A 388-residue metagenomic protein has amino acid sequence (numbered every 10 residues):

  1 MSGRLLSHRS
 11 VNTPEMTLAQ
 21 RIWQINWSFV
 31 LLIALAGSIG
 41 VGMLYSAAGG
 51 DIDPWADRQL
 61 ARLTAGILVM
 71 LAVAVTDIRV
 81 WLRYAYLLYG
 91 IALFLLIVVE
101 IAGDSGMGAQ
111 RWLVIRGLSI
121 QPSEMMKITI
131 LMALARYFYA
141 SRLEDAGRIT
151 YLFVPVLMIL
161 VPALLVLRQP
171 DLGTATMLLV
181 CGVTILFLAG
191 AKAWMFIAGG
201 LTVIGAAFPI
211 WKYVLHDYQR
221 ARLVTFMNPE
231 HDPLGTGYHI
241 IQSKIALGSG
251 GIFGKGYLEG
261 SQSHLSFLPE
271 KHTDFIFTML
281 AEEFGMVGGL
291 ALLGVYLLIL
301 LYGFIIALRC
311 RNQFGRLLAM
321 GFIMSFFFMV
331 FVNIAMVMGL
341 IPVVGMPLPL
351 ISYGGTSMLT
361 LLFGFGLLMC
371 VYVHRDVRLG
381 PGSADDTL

Functional and structural regions predicted by a protein language model:
M1-V11, N333-L388: A juxtamembrane structural motif centered on a specific transmembrane helix
S10-I22, G50: Cytosolic juxtamembrane amphipathic/interface segments immediately preceding and feeding into a transmembrane helix
R21-I25, F29: Hydrophobic N-terminal alpha-helices or hydrophobic patches in metabolic proteins across all domains of life
F29-H239, T278-G339, F363-L367, G382-L388: Hydrophobic alpha-helical transmembrane segments of multi-pass inner membrane proteins, especially in bacterial systems
D171-T176, K255-G260, K271-T273, L290 (+4 more regions): Transmembrane helix boundary and interhelical junction motifs in multipass membrane proteins
G251-V287, C310, F314: Long extracytoplasmic/lumenal interhelical loops at the membrane interface of multi-pass membrane proteins
